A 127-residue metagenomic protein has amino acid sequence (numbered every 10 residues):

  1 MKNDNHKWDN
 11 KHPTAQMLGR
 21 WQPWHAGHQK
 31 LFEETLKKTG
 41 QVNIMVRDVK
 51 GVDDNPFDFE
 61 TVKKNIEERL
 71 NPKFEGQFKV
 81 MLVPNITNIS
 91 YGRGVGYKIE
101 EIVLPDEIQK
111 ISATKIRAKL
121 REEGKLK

Functional and structural regions predicted by a protein language model:
M1-K127: Nucleotidyltransferase catalytic core that binds NTPs
